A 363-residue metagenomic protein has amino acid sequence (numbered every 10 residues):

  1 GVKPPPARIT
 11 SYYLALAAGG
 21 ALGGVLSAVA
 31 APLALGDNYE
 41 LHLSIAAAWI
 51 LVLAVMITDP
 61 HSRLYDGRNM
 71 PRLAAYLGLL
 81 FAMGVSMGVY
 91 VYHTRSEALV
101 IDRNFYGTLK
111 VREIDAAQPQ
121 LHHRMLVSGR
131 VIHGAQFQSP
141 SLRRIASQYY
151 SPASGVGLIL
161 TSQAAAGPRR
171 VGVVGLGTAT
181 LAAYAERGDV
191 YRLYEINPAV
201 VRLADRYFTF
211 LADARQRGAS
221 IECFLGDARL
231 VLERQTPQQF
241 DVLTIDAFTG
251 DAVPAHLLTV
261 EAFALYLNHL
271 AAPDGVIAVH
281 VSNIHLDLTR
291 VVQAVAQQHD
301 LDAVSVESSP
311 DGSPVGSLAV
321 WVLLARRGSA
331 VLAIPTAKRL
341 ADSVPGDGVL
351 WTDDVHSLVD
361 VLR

Functional and structural regions predicted by a protein language model:
G1-D342, G346, D353, S357-R363: Alpha-helical transmembrane segments of multi-pass membrane proteins
